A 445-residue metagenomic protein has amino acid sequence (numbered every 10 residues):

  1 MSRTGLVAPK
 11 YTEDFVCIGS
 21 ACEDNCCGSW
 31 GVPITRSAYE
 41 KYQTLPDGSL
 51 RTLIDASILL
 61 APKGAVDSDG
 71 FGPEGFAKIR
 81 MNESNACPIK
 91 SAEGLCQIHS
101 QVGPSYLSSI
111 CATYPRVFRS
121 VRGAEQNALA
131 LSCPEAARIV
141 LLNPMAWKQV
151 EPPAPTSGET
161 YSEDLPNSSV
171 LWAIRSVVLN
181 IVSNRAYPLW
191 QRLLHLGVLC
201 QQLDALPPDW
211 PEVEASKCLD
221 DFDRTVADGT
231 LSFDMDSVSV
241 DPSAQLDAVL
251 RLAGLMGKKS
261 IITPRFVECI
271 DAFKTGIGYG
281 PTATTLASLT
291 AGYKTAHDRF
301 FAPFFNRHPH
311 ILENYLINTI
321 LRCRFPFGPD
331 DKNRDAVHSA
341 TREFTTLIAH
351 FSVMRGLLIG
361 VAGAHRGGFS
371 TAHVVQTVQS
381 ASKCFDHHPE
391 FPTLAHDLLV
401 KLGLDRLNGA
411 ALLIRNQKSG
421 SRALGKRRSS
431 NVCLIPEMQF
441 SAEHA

Functional and structural regions predicted by a protein language model:
M1-Y11, T52-C96, P104-S109, T113: Short, charged low-complexity linear segments at domain edges
P9, N25, S29-S57: Low-complexity, highly charged intrinsically disordered N-terminal segments that act as targeting/localization
D14-V32, N82-V117, A130-A137: Local cysteine-cluster metal-coordination motifs and their immediate loop/turn environment, predominantly Fe-S cluster
W30, H99-G103, V121, S162-P166 (+3 more regions): Conserved aromatic-histidine-acidic binding/catalytic patches
V32-K41, S108-S109, R122-N127, P144-K148: Short cysteine/histidine-rich zinc-coordinating motifs and their immediately flanking basic loops
G48-S84, S120-S169: Short Fe-S-cluster ligation motifs
E135-R224: Charged, amphipathic alpha-helical linkers/stalks
P188-A445: Hydrophobic, aromatic-lined core segments that form the binding pocket/scaffold for planar heteroaromatic ligands
